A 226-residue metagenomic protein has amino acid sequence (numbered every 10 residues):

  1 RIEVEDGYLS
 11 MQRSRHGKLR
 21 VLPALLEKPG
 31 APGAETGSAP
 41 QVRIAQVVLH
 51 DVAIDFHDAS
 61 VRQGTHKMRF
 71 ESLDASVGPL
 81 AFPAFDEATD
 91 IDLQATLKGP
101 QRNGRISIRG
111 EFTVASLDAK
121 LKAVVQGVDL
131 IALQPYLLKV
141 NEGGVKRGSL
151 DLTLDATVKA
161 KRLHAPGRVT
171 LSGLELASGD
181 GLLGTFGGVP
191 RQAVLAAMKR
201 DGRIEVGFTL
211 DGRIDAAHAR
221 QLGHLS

Functional and structural regions predicted by a protein language model:
R1, V61-S76, K98-I108, V128-L163 (+2 more regions): Amphipathic hydrophobic-ligand
R1-A75, L171-R191, I214-S226: Secondary-structure transition motifs
R1-G7, A75-A84, D92, N141: N-terminal beta-strand/beta-hairpin edge segment
A45, L117-A119, K161-L163: Outer-envelope beta-barrel architecture signal
H50-A53, A95, I108: N-terminal basic, Ser/Thr-rich segments that initiate or prime the first beta/alpha elements at protein or domain
I91-L97: Short, well-ordered beta-strand segments in soluble/periplasmic domains
E111, V124, G143, T153-S226: Extended terminal
F112-S116: Outer-membrane beta-barrel pore proteins
